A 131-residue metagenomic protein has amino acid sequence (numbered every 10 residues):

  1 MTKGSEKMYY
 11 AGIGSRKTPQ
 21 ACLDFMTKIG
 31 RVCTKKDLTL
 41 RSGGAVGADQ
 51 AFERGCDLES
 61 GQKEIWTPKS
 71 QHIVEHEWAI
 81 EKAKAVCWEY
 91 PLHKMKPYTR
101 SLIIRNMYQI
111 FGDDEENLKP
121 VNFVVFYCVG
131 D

Functional and structural regions predicted by a protein language model:
T2-A11, R16-D131: Acidic/glycine-enriched connector segments
